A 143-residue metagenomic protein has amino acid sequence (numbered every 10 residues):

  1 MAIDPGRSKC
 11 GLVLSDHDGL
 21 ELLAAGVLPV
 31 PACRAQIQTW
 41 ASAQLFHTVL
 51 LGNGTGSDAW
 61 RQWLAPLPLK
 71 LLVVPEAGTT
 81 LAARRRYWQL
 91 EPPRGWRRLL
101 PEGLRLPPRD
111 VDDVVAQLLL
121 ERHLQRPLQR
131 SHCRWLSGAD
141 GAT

Functional and structural regions predicted by a protein language model:
M1-T143: Phosphate- and other anionic-substrate recognition elements at nucleic-acid/protein interfaces
